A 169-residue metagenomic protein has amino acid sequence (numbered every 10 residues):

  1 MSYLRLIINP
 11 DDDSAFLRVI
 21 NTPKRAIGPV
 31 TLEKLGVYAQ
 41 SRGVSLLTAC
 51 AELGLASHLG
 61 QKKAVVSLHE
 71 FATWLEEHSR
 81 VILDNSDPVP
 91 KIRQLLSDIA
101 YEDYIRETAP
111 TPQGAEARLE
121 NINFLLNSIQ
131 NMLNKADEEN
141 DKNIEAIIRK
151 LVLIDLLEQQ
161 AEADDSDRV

Functional and structural regions predicted by a protein language model:
S2-V169: Conserved helicase C-terminal RecA-like lobe
